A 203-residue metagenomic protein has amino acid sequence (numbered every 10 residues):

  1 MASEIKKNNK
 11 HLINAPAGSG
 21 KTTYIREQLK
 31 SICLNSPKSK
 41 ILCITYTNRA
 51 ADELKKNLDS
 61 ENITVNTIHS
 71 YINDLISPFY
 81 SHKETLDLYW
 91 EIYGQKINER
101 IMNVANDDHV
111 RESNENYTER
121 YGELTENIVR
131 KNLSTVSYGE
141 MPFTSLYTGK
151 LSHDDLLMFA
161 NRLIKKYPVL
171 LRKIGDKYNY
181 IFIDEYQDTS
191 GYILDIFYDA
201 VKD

Functional and structural regions predicted by a protein language model:
M1-A17, Y24, K40, N103-F182 (+1 more regions): Accessory N-terminal region flanking or inserted into the helicase ATPase core in nucleic-acid motor proteins
M1-K83: P-loop NTPase Walker
I76, I101-M102: Small-residue (glycine/proline)-centered packing/hinge motifs flanked by hydrophobic/aromatic residues
K83-K96: A polyampholytic, Gly/Pro-enriched intrinsically disordered region
E185: Walker B catalytic acidic pair
D188: Short, glycine-rich nucleotide/cofactor-binding loops
Y198-D203: Conserved RecA-like helicase ATPase core segment that couples NTP binding/hydrolysis to strand translocation
